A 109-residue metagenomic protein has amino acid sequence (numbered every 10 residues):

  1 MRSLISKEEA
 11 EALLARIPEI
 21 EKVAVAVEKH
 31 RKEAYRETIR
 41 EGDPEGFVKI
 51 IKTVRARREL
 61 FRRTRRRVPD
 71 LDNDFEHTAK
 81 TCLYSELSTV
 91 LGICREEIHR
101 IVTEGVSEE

Functional and structural regions predicted by a protein language model:
M1-E109: Charge/polar-rich, low-complexity and marginally structured segments
